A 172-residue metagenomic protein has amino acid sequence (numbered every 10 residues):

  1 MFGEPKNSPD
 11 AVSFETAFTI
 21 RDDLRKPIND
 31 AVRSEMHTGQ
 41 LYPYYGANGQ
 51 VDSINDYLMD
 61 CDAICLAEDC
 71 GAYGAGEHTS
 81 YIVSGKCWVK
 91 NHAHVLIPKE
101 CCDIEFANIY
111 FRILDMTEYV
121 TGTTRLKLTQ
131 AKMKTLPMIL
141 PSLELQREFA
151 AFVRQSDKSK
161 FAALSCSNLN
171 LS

Functional and structural regions predicted by a protein language model:
M1-N48, T135, L140-S172: Non-catalytic DNA-recognition/assembly elements of restriction-modification systems
A17-I20, Y110, Y119, K127: Residues that form generic nucleotide/phosphate-binding pockets
A31-S34, V51, T123-L126: Short, solvent-exposed loop/turn elements at beta->coil junctions and helix N-caps that rim active or binding pockets
H37-Q40, G76, V83, L114 (+1 more regions): Alpha-helical structural elements
G46-Q50, D56-R112, T121-G122, T129-M133: A short beta-sheet element
L114-E118, D157-S159: A common structural junction motif
T121-T124, L164: A generic structural motif
